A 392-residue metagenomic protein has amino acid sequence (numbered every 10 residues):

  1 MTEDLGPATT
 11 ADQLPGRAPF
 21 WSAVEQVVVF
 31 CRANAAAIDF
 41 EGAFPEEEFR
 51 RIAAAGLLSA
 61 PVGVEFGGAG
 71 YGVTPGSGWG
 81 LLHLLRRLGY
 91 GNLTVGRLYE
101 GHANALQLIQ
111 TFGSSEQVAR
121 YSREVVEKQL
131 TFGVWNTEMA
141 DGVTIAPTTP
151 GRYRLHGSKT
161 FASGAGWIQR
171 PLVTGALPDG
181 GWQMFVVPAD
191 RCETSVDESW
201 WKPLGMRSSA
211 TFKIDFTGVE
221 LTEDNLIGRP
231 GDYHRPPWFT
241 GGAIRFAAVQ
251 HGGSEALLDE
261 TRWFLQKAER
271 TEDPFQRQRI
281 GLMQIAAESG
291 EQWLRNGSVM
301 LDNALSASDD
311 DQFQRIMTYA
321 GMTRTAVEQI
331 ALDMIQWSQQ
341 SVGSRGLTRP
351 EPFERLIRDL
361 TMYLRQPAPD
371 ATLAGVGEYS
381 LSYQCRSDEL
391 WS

Functional and structural regions predicted by a protein language model:
A11, P15-A18, W238, R245 (+4 more regions): Register-specific recognition of a single heptad position within extended alpha-helical repeats
E25, G252, G281-E288, G321 (+2 more regions): Generic structural signal for well-ordered, non-transmembrane alpha-helical segments in soluble/cytosolic regions
R32-F40, Q266, E291-A326, Q336-L347: C-terminal helix-coil-helix/basic helical segment that borders enzyme active sites and/or dimer interfaces and provides
E46-A54, L58-S163, L381: Glycine-rich flavin
T160-A165, G242-R245, Y363: Glycine-rich phosphate/pyrophosphate-binding beta-alpha loops
F161-V196: A short core secondary-structure module
P203-E291: Glycine-rich beta->alpha junctions and the first turn(s) of the following alpha-helix
S344-S392: Glycine-rich phosphate/cofactor-binding loops in nucleotide/flavin-utilizing enzymes
